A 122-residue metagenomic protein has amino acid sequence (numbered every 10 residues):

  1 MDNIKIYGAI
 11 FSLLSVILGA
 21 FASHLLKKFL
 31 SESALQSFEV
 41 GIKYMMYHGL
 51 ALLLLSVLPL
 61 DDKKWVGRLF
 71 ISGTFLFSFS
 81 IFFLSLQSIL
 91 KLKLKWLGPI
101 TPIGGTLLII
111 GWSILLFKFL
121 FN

Functional and structural regions predicted by a protein language model:
M1-N122: Polytopic transmembrane helical bundles with strong interfacial aromatic enrichment
